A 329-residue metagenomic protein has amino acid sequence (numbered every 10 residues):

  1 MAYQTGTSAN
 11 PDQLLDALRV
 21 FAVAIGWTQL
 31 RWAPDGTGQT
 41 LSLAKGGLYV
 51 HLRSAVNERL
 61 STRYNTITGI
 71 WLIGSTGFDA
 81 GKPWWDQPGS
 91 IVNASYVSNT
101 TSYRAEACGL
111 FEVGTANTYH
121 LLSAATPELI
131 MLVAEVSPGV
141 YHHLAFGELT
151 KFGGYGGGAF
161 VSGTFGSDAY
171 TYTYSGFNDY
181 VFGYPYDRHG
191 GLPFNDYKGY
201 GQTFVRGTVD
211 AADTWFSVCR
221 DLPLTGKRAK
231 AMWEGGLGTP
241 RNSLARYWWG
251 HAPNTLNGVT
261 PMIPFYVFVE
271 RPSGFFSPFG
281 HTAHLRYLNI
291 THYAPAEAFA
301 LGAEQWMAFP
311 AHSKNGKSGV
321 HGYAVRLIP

Functional and structural regions predicted by a protein language model:
G6-I328: Long, leucine/valine-rich, helix-dominated scaffolding and oligomerization segments
